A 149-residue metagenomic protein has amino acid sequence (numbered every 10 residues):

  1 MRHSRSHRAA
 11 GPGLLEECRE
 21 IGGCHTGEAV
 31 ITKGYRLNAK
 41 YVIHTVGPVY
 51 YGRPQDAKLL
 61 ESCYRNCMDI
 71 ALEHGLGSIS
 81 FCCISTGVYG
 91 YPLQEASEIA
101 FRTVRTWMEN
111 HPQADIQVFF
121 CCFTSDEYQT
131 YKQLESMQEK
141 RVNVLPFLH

Functional and structural regions predicted by a protein language model:
M1, A9, L37, P54-K58 (+1 more regions): Residues at secondary-structure transition points
M1-G22, T26: Short, conserved "active-site rim" segments that organize catalytic pockets and cofactor/ligand binding
A10, C18, K33-G34, T45-V46 (+2 more regions): Fold-independent oxyanion-binding glycine-rich loops and adjacent beta-strand/coil segments at enzyme active sites
I21-K40: Short, surface-exposed acidic-centric catalytic microdomains
L37-Y50: Short, basic/glycine-rich phosphate-binding loops at helix/coil junctions that contact nucleotide phosphates
V49-H149: Phosphate/ribose-phosphate-bearing ligand recognition and processing surfaces, centered on ADP-ribose/NAD(+/P+) systems
